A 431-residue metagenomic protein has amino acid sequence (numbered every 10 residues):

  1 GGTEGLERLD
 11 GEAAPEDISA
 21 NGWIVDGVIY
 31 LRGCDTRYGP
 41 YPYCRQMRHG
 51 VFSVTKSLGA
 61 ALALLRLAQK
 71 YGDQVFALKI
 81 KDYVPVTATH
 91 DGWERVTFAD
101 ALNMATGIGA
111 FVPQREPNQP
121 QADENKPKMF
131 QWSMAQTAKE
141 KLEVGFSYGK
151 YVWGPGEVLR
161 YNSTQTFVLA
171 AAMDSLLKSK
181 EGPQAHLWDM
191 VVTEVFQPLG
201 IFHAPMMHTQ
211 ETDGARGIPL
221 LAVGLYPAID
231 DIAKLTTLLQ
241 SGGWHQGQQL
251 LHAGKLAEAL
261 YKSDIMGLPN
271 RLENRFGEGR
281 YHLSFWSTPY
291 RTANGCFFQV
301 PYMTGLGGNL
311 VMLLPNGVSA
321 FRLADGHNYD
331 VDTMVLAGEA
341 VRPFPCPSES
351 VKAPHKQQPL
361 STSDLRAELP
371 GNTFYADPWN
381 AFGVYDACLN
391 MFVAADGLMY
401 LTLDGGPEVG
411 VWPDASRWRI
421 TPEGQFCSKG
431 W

Functional and structural regions predicted by a protein language model:
G1-T3, G295-Q357: Structured C-terminal helix/loop/strand segments within mature extracytoplasmic catalytic/sensor domains
G2-N21, T89-I201, I229-A233, L238-S241: Active-site-adjacent helix/loop patches that line small-molecule binding or acyl-intermediate pockets
G2-Y43, V311, S319-F321: A short, well-structured edge-of-sheet supersecondary motif
R45-Q46, L65-V86, L176-H208, Q246-G254: Short, well-structured active-site flanking segments
V51-V75, A101, L169-M173, I232-L235 (+1 more regions): Active-site SXXK
A61, T164-S175, V223-W244, N309-D325: Active-site-proximal alpha-helical segments within enzyme catalytic domains
I201-Q210, Y261-L323: Active-site Gly/Thr loop motif
A376-F426: N-terminal glycine/threonine-rich, aromatic-flanked beta-hairpin/loop signature
